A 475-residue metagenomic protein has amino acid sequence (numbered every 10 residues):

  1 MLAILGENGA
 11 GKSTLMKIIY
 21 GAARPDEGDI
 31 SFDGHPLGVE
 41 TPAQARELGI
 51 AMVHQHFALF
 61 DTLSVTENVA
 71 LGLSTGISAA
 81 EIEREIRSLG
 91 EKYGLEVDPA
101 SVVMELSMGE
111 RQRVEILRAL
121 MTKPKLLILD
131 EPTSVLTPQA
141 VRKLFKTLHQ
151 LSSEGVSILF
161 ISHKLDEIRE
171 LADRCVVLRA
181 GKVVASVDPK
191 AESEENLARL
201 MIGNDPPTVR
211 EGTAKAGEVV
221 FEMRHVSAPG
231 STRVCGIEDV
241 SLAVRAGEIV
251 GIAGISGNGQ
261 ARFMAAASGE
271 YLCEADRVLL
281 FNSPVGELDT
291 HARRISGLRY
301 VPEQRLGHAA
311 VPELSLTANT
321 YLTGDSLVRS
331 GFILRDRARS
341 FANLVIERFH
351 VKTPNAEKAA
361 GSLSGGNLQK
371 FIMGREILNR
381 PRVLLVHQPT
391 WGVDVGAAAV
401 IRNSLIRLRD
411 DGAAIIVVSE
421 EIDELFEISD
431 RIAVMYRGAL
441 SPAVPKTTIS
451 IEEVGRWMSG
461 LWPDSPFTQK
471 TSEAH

Functional and structural regions predicted by a protein language model:
M1-H475: Glycine-rich phosphate-binding loops of nucleotide-dependent enzymes
